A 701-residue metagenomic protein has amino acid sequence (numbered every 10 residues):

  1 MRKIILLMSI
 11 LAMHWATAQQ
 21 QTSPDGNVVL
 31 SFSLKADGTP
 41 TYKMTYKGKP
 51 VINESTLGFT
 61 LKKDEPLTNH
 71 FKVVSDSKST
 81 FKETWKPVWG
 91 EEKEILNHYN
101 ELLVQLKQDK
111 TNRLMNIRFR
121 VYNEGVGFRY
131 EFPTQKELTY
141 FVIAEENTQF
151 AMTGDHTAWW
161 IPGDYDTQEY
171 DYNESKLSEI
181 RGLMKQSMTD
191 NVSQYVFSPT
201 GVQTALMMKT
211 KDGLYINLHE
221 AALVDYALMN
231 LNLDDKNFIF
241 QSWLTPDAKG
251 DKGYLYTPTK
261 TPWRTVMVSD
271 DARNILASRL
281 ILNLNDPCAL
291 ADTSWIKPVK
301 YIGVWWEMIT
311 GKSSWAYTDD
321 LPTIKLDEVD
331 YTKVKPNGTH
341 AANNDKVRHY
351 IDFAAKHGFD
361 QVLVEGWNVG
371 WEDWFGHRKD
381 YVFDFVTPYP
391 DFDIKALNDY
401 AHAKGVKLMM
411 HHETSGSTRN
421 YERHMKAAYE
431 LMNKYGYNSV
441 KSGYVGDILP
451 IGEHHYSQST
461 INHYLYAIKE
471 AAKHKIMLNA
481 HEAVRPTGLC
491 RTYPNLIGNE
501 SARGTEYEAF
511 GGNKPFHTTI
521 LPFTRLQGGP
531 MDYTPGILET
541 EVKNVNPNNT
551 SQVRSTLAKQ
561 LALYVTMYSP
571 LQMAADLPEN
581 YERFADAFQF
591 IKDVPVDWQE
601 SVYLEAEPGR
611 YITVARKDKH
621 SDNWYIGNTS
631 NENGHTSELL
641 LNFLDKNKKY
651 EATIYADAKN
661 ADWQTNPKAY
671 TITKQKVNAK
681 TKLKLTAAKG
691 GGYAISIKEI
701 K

Functional and structural regions predicted by a protein language model:
M1-Q20: Bacterial Sec-dependent N-terminal signal peptides
Q20-D292: N-terminal accessory beta-strand-rich subdomains and adjacent acidic, glycine-rich linkers that precede catalytic cores
Y256-H349, H357, Q361: An acidic-aromatic substrate-binding cleft motif
K346-W367, K434-N438: Catalytic domains of carbohydrate-active enzymes, especially glycoside hydrolases
E365-T556: Aromatic- and carboxylate-enriched substrate-binding clefts and catalytic-loop regions of carbohydrate-active enzymes
A558-E605: Catalytic cores of secreted or luminal carbohydrate-active enzymes
P608-Y650, A694-S696: Carbohydrate-binding surface patches
K674-K701: C-terminal beta-strand-rich structural cap/linker in extracellular carbohydrate-active enzymes
